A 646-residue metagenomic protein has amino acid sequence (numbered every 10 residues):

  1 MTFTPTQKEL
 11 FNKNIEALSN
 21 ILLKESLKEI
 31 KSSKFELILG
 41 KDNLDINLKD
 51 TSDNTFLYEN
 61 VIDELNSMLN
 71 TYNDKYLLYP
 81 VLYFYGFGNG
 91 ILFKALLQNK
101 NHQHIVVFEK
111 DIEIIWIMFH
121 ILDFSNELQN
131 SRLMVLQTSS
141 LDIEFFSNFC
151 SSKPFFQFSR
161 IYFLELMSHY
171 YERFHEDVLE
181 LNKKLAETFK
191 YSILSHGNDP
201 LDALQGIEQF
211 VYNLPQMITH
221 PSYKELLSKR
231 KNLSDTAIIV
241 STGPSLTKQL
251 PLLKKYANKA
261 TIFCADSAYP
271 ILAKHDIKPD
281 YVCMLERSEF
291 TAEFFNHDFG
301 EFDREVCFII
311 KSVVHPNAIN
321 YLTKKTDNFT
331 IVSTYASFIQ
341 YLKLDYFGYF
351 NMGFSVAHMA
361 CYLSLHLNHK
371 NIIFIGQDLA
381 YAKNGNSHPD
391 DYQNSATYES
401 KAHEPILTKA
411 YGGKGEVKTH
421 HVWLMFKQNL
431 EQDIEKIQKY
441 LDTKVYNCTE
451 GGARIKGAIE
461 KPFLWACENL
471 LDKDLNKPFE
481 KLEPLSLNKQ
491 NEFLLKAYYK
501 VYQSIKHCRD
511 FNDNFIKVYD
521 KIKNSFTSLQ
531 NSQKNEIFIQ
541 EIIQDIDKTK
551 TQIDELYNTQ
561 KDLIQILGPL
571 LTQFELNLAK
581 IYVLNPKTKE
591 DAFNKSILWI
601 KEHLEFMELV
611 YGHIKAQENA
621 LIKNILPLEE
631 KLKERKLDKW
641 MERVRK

Functional and structural regions predicted by a protein language model:
M1-A237, P244-T261, P270-K274, Y281 (+4 more regions): N-terminal donor/sugar-recognition subdomains of glycan-related enzymes, prototypically the membrane-proximal stem
L78-L82, S234-I239, C283-L285, I339-F350 (+1 more regions): Short, basic, glycine/proline-bearing loop/turn elements
H102, P279, H369-I372: Proline-aspartate-enriched helix->loop->beta-strand connector
F108-D111, A265-S267, I375-D378: A short glycine-rich beta-strand->turn/loop micro-motif centered on a GG-aromatic cluster
S241, L272, F374-G376: Short, conserved catalytic/metal-binding motifs centered on acidic residues
K259-Y269, K274-Y321, S333-T334, L342 (+2 more regions): Catalytic or ion-translocation cores adjacent to nucleophile or general acid/base/metal-coordination motifs in diverse
P316-I375, L379: Active-site/ligand-binding-proximal alpha/beta "capping" segment
N351, A360-L367, I372-E435, D442 (+1 more regions): Catalytic cores of enzyme domains
